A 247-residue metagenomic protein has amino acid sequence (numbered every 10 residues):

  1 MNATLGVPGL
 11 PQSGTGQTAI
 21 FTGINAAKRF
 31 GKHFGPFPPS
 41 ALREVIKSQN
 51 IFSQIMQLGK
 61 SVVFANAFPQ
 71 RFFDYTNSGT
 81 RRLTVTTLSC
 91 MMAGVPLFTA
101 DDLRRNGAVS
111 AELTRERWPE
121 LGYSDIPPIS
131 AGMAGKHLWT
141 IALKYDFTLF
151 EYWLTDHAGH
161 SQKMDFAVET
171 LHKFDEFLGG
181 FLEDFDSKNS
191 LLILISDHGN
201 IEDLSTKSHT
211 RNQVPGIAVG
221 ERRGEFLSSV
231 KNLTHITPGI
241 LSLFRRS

Functional and structural regions predicted by a protein language model:
M1-S247: Feature captures the catalytic ectodomains and active-site-proximal regions of enzymes that hydrolyze or transfer
